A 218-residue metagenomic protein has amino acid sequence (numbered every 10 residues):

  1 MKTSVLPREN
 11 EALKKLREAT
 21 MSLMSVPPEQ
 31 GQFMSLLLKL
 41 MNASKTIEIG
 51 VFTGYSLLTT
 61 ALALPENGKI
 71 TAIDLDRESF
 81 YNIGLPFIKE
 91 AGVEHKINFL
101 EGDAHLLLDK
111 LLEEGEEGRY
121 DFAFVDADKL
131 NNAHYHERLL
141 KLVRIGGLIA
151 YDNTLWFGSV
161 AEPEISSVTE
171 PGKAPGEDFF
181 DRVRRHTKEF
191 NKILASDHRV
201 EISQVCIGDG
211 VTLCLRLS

Functional and structural regions predicted by a protein language model:
M1-F124, K129-A150, T154-S218: A short alpha-helical cap/connector motif
